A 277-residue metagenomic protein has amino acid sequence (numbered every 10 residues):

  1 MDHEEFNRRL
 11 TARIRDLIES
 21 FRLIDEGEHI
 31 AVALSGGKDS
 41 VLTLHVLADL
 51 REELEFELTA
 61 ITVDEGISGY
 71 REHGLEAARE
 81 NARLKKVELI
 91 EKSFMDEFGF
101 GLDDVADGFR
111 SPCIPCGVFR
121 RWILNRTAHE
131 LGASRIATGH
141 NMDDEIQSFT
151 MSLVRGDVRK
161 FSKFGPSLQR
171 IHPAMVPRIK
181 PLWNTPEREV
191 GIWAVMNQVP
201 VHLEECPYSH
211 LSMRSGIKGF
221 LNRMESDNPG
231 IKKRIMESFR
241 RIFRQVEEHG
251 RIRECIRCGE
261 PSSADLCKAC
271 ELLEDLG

Functional and structural regions predicted by a protein language model:
M1-S162, N184-N197: ATP-dependent adenylation/nucleotidyltransferase module used to activate substrates
L50, R223-D227, C258: Histidine kinase transmitter module recognition
L89, S262, E274: Cys/His-rich microdomains that often coordinate metals
C113-R126, S162-H172, E225-R241: Short, basic, helix/turn surface patches
D143-S226, I231: Catalytic subdomain that performs nucleotidyl-dependent activation
R241-R251, R257-S262: Short, flexible, mixed-charge glycine/proline-rich loop motifs that serve as phosphate/nucleic-acid-contacting
E254-C258, C267-C270: Short cysteine-rich clusters marking metal-coordination/redox-active sites
A269-G277: Short Cys/His-rich micro-motifs in 6-15 aa windows
